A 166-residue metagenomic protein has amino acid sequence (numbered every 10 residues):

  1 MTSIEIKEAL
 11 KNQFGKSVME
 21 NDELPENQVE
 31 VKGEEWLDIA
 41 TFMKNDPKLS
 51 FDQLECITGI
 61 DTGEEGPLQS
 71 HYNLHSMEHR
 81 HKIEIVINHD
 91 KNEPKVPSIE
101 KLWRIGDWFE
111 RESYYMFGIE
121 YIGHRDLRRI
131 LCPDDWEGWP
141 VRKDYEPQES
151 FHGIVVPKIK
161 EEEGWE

Functional and structural regions predicted by a protein language model:
M1-E166: Terminal low-complexity/charged segments
